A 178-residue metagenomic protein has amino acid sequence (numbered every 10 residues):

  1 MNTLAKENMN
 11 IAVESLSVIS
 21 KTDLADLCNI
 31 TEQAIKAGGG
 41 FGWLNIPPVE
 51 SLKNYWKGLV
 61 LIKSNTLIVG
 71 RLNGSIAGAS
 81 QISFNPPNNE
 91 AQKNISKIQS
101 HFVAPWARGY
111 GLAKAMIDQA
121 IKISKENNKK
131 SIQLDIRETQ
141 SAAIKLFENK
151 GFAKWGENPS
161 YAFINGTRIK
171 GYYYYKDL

Functional and structural regions predicted by a protein language model:
N2-M9, L16, G166-L178: Terminal substrate-recognition subdomain of acyl/acetyltransferases
S15-C28, E32-W106, I117-Q119, I123 (+1 more regions): Acetyl-CoA-dependent GNAT
T22, N89, K93, G111 (+3 more regions): Residues at secondary-structure transition points
A91, A104-D118, N127, E138-K145 (+1 more regions): Conserved glycine-rich acetyl-CoA-binding loop
S100-F102, Q133-D135, Y173-Y175: Short aromatic/hydrophobic contact patches that present stacked aromatics for nucleic-acid/ligand binding
S124-I136: Conserved GNAT acetyl-CoA-binding A-motif
Q133-I136, I144, E148, A153-I169: Conserved catalytic-core motifs of GNAT/GCN5-like acyltransferases
